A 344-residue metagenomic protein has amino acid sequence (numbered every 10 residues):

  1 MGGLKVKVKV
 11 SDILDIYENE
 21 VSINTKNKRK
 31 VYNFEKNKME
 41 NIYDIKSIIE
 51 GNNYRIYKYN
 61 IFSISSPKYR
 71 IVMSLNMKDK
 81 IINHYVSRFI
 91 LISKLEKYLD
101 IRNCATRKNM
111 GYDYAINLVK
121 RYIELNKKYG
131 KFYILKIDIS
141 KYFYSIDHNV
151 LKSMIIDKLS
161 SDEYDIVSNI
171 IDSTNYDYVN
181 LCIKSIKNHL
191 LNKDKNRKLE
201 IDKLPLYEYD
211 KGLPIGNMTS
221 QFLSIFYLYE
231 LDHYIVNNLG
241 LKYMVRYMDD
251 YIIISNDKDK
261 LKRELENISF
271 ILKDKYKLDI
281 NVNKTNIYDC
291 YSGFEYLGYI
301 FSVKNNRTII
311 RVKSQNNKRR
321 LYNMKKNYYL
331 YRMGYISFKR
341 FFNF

Functional and structural regions predicted by a protein language model:
M1-E50: Non-catalytic, polymerase-adjacent accessory regions of viral genome-replication enzymes
N27, Y57-I81, Y98-M110, I186-I225: Short, conserved non-catalytic motifs in the polymerase core
M39-Y69: Active-site-flanking structural segment that lines cofactor/substrate pockets
Y57-Y59, V245-D249, V282-N283: Short Gly/Ser/Thr- and Asp/Glu-enriched loop/turn motifs at secondary-structure junctions
N83, S87-D147: Active-site-proximal segment of RNA-dependent polymerases
K127-M248, I252-N267: Conserved polymerase palm-domain catalytic core
L272-K304: Conserved catalytic core of two-metal-ion nucleotidyltransferases
E295-F344: Active-site and adjacent loop segments of nucleotide-processing enzymes that use two-metal-ion phosphate chemistry
